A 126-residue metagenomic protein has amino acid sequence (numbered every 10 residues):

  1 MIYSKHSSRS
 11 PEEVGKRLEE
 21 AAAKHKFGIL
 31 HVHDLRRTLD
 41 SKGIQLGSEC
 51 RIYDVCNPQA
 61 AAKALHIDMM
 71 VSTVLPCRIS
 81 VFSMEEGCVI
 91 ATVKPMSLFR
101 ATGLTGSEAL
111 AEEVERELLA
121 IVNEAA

Functional and structural regions predicted by a protein language model:
M1-K26, N123: Terminal, regulation- and interaction-focused segments at domain boundaries
S8-S10, C56, F82, V93: Solvent-exposed residues in well-ordered beta-strands and their adjoining turns, especially edge/terminal strands
K16-R17, D34, I67, E117: Short Gly/charged-rich anion-binding patches and loops
L30, D34-S80: Compact, glycine-rich, soluble single-domain proteins
T73-E85, V122-A126: Short secondary-structure transition/capping segments
R78-L104: Beta-strand/loop substructures that line and gate deep hydrophobic ligand-binding cavities in soluble
A101-A126: Well-ordered alpha/beta subsegment
